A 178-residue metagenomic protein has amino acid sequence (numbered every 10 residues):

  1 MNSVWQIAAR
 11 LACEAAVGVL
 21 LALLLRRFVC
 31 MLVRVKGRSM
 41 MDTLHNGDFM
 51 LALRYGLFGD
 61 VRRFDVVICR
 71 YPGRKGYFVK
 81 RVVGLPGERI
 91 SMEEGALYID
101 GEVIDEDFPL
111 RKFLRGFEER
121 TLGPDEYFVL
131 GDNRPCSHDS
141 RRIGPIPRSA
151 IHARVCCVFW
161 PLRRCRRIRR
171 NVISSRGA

Functional and structural regions predicted by a protein language model:
M1-Y77, L85, I146-A178: Protein maturation boundaries and topogenic segments
L57-F58, I90, L97, P135-C136: Solvent-exposed loop/turn segments at secondary-structure junctions within structured extracellular/periplasmic domains
Y77-R81, L85-I99: Mid-length scaffold segments of soluble, non-membrane domains
P86, G123-P124: Surface-exposed loops/turns
S91, L114, R120-G123: Extracellular/periplasmic catalytic domains that process cell-envelope and extracellular macromolecules
I99-R115: PP2C/PPM family metal-dependent serine/threonine protein phosphatase catalytic domain, recognizing the conserved
G131: Phosphate/adenylate-binding glycine loop and adjacent helical scaffold
S137-R142: Active-site loop architecture of trypsin-fold serine endopeptidases
